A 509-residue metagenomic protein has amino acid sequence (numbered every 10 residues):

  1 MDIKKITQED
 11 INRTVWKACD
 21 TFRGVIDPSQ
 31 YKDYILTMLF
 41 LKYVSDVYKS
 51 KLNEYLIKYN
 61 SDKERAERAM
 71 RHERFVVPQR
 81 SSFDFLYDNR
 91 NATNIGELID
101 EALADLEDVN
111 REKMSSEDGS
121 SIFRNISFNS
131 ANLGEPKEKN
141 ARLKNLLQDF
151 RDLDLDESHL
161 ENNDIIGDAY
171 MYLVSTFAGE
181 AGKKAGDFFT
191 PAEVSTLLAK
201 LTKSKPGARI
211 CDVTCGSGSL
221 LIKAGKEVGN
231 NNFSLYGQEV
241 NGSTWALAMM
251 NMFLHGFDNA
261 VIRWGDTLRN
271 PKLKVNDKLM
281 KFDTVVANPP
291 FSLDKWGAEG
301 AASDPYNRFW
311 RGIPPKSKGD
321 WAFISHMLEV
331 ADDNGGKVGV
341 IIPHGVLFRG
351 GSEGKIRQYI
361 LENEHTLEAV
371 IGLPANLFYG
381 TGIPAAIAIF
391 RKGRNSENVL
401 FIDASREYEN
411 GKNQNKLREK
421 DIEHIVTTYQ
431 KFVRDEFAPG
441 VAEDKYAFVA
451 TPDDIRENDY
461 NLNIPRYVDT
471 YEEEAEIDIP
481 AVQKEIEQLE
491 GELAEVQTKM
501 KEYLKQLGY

Functional and structural regions predicted by a protein language model:
M1-T202, P206, R263-K272, N276 (+3 more regions): Non-catalytic, mostly N-terminal accessory regions of nucleic-acid modification and defense proteins
D2-I6, L279-Y509: A conserved structural/catalytic subdomain of Rossmann-like adenosyl-cofactor enzymes
D10, T14, V240, G319: Soluble or luminal CAZymes and related metallo-dependent hydrolases
T21, L153, Y172, T176 (+10 more regions): Conserved, well-folded catalytic cores of nucleic-acid-processing and energy-transducing macromolecular machines
K184-A287, S292-W310, W321-A322, I342-G345 (+1 more regions): Conserved S-adenosyl-L-methionine
